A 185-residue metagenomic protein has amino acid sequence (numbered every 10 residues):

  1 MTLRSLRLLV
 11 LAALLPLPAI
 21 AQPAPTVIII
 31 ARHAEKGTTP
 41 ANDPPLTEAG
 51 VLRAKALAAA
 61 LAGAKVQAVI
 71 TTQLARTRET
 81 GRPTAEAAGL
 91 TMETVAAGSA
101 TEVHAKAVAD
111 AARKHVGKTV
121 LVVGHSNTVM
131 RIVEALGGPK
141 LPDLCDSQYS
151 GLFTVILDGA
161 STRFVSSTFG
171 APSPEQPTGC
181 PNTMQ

Functional and structural regions predicted by a protein language model:
M1-V10: Bacterial N-terminal signal peptides that target proteins for export
A12-A21: Hydrophobic h-region of N-terminal signal peptides that target proteins for export in Gram-negative bacteria
P23-V116, V129-R131, A135-Q185: Active-site-proximal alpha-helix that buttresses catalytic centers in soluble enzyme cores
S126: Long, charged/polar, surface-exposed segments that mediate recognition or autoinhibition
